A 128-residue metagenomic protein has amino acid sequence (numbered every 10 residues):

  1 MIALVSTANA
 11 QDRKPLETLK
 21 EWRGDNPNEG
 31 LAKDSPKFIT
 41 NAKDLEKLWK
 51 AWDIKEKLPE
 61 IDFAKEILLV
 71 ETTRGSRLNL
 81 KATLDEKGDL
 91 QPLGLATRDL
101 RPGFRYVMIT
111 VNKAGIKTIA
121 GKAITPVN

Functional and structural regions predicted by a protein language model:
M1-A3: Bacterial N-terminal signal peptides
S6-N128: Exposed, flexible binding/inhibitory loops of compact, secreted disulfide-stabilized domains
